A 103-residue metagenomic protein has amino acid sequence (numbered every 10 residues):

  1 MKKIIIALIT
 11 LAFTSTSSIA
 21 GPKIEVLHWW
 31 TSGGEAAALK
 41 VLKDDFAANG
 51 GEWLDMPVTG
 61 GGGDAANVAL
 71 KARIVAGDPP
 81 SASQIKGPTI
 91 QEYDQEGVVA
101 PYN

Functional and structural regions predicted by a protein language model:
I4-T14: Sec-dependent N-terminal signal peptides
T16-A20: Sec/Tat signal peptide C-region and signal peptidase I cleavage site
P22-G34: Short N-terminal segments immediately surrounding and downstream of signal-peptide cleavage
K23-I24, V41-N103: Extracytoplasmic "Venus flytrap"/periplasmic binding protein-like
G34-E35, G62: Phosphate/oxyanion-binding active-site loops and adjacent basic polyanion-contact surfaces
A36-K40: Short, surface-exposed alpha-helical segments at coil->helix boundaries
